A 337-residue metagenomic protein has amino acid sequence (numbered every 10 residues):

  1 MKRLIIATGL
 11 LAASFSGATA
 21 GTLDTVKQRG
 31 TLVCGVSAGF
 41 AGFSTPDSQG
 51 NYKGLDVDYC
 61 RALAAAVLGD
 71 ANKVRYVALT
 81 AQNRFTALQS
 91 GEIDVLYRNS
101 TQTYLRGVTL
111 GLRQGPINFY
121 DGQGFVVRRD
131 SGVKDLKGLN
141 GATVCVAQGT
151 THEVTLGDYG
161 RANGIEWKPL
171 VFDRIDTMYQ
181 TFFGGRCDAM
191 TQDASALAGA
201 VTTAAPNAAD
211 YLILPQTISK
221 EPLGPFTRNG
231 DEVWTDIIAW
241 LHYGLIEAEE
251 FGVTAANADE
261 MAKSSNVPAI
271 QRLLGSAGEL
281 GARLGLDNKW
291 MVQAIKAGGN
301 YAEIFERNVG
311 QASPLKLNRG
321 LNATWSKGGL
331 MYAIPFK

Functional and structural regions predicted by a protein language model:
A7-S14: Bacterial N-terminal signal peptides
F15-A20: Sec/Tat signal peptide C-region and signal peptidase I cleavage site
K27-Q28, A64-G69, Q89-I93, T101 (+6 more regions): Sec-exported extracytoplasmic/periplasmic mature domains
K27-Y97, L286, G298-Y301, T324 (+1 more regions): Extracytoplasmic small-molecule ligand-binding "clamshell" domains of the periplasmic binding protein/Venus flytrap
V33-G42, Y52-V67, T101-Q102, D121-T177: Bilobed "Venus flytrap"/periplasmic-binding protein-like clamshell domains and structurally analogous long
D58-R61, A65-V67, D130-V133, K137 (+6 more regions): Extended ligand-binding regions for polar small-molecule ligands
R61, A65, G69, K73-G138 (+3 more regions): Acidic, polar ligand-binding/catalytic clefts
L274-K337: C-terminal functional modules
